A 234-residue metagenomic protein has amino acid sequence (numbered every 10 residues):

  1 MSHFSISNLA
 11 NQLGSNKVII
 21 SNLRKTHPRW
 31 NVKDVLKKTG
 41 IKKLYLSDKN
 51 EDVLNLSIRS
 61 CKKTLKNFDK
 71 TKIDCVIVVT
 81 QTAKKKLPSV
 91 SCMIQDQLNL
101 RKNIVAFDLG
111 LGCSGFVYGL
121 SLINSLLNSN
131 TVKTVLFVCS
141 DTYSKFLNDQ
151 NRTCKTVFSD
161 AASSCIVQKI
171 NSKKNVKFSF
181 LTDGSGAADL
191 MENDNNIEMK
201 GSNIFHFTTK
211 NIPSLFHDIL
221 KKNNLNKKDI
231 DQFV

Functional and structural regions predicted by a protein language model:
M1-K49, D149-K210, S214-D218: Condensing-enzyme catalytic core mediating Claisen C-C bond formation in acyl metabolism
Q12, V79-K85, L111-S114, C139-S144 (+1 more regions): Acidic, glycine-rich active-site loops and adjacent beta-strand->loop/helix elements that engage anionic groups
D34-K38, K42-L54, Q81-T134: Conserved catalytic cysteine-centered active-site region of acyl-thioester-dependent Claisen-condensing enzymes
S60-D74, L215-D231: Phosphate/pyrophosphate-binding loops at sites that engage ATP/ADP/AMP, CoA/4′-phosphopantetheine, polyphosphate
D74-V78, V105, T134-D141: A short, small-residue-rich loop immediately preceding and capping a beta-strand
C75-Q81, F233-V234: Short glycine-rich or small-residue beta-strand-to-loop segments that form or flank ligand, phosphate, metal/Fe-S
N130-S159: Flexible, glycine-rich active-site loops centered on histidine and acidic residues that chelate a metal or position
